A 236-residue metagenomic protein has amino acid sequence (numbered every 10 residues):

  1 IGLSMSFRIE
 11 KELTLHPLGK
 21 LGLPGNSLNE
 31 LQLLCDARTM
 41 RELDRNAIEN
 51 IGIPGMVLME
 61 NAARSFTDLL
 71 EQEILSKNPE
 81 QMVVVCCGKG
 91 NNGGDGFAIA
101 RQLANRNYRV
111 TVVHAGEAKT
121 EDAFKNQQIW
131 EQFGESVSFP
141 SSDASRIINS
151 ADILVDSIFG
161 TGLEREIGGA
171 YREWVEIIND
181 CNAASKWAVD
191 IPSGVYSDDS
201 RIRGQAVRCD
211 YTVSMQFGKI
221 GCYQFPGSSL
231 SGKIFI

Functional and structural regions predicted by a protein language model:
S6-C35, A151-I236: YjeF_N-associated NAD(P)HX repair module
S6-L75: Positively charged, low-complexity intrinsically disordered leader regions
C35-R38, I53-S65, G94, E121 (+5 more regions): Conserved active-site and cofactor/substrate-binding residues in soluble primary-metabolism enzymes
R45-E49, R64, D68-L75, E135 (+4 more regions): Generic secondary-structure signature for well-ordered alpha-helical cores
R45-I51, V83, S157-F159: Glycine/charged-rich beta-loop-alpha catalytic/anionic-binding loops adjacent to active sites
A47, E117, D143-A144, S193 (+1 more regions): Residue-level detector of flexible, active-site-proximal loop/helix-junction positions within diverse enzyme catalytic
D68-S157, E166-V189: Nucleotide and nucleotide-moiety/phosphate-recognizing core
